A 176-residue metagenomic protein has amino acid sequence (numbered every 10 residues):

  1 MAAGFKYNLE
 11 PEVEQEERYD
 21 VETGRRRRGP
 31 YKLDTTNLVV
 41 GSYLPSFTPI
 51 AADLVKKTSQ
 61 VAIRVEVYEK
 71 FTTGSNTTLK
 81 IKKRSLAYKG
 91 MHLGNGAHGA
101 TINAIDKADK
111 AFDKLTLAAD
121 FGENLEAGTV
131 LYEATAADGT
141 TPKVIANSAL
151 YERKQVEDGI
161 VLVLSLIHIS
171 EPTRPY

Functional and structural regions predicted by a protein language model:
M1-Y31: Short, intrinsically disordered N-terminal pre-domain segments
R26-T35, T73-L79: Short, structured beta-strand/loop micro-motifs enriched in basic residues and often containing a Trp
L33-R64: Short, well-structured hydrophobic secondary-structure segments
L38-S42, I81-A87, G122: Short, surface-exposed secondary-structure edge patches
T58-A118: Autoprocessing Asn-cyclization modules and mimics
A62-R64, A104-K107, E133-L166: Phosphate/adenylate-binding glycine loop and adjacent helical scaffold
D106-T140: Small/polar beta-strand repeat architecture
I167-Y176: Single conserved hydrophobic/aromatic residue that forms the stacking wall/gate of nucleotide- or nucleobase-binding
